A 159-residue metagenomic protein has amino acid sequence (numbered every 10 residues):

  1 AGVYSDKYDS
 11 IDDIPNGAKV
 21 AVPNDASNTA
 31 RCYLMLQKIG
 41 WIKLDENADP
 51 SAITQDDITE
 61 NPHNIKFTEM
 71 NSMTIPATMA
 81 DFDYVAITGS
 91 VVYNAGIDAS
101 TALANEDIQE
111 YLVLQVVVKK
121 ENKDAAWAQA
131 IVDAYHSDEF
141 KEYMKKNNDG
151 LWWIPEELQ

Functional and structural regions predicted by a protein language model:
A1-I11, L112-W127: A bilobed periplasmic-binding-protein/Venus flytrap-type ligand-binding module shared by bacterial periplasmic
A1-I42, K141: A conserved helix-loop-strand patch within extracytoplasmic ligand-binding domains of the periplasmic binding
D13, R31-T68: Ligand-binding cleft/hinge of the Venus flytrap
N16-A18, D124-A134: Short amphipathic alpha-helical coupling segments at ligand-binding clamshell hinges and other catalytic/signaling
A18, W41, P62-K66, A80-I87: Alpha-to-beta junction loops
T29-Q37, Y135-E156: Periplasmic-binding protein-like
T68, D83-Y84, D98-E110: Short beta-strand->loop
I75-A99: A ligand-binding cleft/hinge motif common to bilobed small-molecule-binding domains
